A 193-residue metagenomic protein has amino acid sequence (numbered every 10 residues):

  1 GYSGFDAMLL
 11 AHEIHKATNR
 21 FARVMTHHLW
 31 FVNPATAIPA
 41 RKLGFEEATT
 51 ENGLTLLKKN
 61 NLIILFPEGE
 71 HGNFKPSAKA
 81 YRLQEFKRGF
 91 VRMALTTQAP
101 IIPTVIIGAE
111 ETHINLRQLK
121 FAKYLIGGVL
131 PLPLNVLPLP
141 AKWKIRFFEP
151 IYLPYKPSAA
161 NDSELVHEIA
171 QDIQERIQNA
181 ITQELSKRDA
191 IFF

Functional and structural regions predicted by a protein language model:
G1-G53, E70-L83: Catalytic core of membrane glycerolipid acyltransferases/transacylases, capturing the structured, soluble-facing
T55-F193: Non-catalytic C-terminal accessory region of glycerolipid acyltransferases and related lyso-lipid remodeling enzymes
